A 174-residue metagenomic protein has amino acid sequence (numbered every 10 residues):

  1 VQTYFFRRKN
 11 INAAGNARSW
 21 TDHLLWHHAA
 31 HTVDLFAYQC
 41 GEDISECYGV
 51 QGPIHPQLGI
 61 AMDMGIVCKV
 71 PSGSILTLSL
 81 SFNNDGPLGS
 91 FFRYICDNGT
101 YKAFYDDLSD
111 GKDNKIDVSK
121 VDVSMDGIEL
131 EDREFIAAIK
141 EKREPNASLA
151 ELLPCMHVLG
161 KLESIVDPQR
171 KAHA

Functional and structural regions predicted by a protein language model:
V1, G41-S45, I75, G99 (+3 more regions): Generic structural signal for secondary-structure transition and capping sites
V1-V50, I54-P56: Predominantly a Rossmann-like dinucleotide-binding segment in NAD(P)-dependent oxidoreductases
D22-H23, S119-D122, R143-P145: Active-site rim elements
H28-H31, L130-E131, A150, P154: A generic structural signal for residues located within well-ordered alpha-helices of large catalytic or ligand-binding
T32-V33, E129-I136, L159: A general structural signal for well-ordered alpha-helical segments in protein cores
Q51, P56-A61, P71-R133: NAD(P)-dinucleotide binding in Rossmann-like oxidoreductases
I66-C68: Short beta-strand scaffold segments in enzyme catalytic cores
P71, F135-A174: C-terminal helix-rich "cap/oligomerization" subdomain common to oxidoreductases
